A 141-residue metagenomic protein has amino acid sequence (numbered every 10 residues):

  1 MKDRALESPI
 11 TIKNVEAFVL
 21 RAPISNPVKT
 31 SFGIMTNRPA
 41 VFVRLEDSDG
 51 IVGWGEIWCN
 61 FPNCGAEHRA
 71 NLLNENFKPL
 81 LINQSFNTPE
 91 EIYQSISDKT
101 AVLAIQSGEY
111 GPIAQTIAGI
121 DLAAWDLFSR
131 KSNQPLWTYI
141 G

Functional and structural regions predicted by a protein language model:
K2-W54, W58-P62: Structured beta-strand/loop patches that form or line metal/cofactor-binding pockets in enzymes
P9, E46-K131: Metal- or metallocofactor-binding catalytic centers and their adjacent structured scaffolds across diverse enzyme
F128-G141: Catalytic pocket of metal/acid-base enzymes, prominently hydrolases
